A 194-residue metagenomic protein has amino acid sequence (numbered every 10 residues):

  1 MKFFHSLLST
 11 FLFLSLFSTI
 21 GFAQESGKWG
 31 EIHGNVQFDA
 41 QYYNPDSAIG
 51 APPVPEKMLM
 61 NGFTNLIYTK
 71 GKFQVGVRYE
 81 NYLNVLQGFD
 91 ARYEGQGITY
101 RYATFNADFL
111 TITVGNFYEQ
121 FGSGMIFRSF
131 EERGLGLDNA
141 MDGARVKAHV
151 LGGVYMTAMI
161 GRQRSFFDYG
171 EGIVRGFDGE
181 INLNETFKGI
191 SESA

Functional and structural regions predicted by a protein language model:
M1-S9: Bacterial N-terminal signal peptides that target proteins for export
L8-T19: Bacterial N-terminal signal peptides
T19-E25: A short, compositionally biased domain-edge/stem linker segment
E25-A194: Outer-membrane beta-barrel channel domains
